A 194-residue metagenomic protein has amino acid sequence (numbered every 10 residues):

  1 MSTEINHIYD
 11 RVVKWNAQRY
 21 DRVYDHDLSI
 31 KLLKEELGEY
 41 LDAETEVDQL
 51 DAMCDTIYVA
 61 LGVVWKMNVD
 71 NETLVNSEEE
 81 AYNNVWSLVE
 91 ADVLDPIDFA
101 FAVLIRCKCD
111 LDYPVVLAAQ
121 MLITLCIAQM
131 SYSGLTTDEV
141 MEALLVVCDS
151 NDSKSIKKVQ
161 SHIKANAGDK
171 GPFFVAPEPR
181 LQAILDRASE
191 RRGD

Functional and structural regions predicted by a protein language model:
M1-D194: Flexible "arm" and connector segments at domain edges
